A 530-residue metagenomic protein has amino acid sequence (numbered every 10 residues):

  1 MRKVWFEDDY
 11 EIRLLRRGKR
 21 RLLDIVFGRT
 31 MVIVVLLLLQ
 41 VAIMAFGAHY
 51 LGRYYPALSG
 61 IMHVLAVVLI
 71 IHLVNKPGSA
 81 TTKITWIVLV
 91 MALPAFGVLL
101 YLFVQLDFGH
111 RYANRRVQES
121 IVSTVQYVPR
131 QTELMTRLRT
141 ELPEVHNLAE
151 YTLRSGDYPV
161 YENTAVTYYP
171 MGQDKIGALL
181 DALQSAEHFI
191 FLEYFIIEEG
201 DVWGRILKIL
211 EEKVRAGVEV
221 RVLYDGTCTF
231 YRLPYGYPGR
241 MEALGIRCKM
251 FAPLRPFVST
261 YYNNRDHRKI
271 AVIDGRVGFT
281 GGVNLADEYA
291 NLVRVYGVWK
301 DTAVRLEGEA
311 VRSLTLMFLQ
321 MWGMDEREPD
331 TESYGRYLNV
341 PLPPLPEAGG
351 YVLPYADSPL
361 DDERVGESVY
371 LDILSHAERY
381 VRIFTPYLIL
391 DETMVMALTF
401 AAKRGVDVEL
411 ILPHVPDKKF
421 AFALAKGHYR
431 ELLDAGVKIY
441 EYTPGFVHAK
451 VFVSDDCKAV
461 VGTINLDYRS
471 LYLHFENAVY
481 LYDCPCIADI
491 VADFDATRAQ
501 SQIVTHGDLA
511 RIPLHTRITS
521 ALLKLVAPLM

Functional and structural regions predicted by a protein language model:
M1-S368, D372, H376, P416 (+5 more regions): N-terminal localization/anchoring segments of enzymes in phospholipid and broader phosphate metabolism
F195, P386-Y387, A421: Glycine- and other small-residue-rich loops at beta-strand/loop junctions that grip anionic moieties
F384-T385, Y442, V461-G462: Thr-Gly-centered strand-to-loop micro-motif
Y387-E409, P413, K418: Helical hairpin unit composed of two closely spaced alpha helices linked by a short loop
M396, F422-K426: Short glycine/threonine-rich loop-to-helix capping motif typified by GTGT followed within a few residues by an Asp-Pro
K438-Y440: A short linear hydrophobic-aromatic micro-motif
K450: Catalytic-core elements of nucleic-acid end-processing and repair enzymes
